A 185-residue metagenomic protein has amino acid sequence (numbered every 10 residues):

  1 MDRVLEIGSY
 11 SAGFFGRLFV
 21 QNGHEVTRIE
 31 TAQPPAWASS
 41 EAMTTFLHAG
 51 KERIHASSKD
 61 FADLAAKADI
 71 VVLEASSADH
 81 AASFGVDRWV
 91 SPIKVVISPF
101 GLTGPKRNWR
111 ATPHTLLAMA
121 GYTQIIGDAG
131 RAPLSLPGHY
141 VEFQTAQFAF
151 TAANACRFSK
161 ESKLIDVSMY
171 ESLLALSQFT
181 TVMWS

Functional and structural regions predicted by a protein language model:
M1-S162, W184: N-terminal helix-loop segment corresponding to the beta1-alpha1 unit of nucleotide/adenylate-binding folds
S159-S185: Active-site-lining helix/loop region of Rossmann-like oxidoreductase modules
